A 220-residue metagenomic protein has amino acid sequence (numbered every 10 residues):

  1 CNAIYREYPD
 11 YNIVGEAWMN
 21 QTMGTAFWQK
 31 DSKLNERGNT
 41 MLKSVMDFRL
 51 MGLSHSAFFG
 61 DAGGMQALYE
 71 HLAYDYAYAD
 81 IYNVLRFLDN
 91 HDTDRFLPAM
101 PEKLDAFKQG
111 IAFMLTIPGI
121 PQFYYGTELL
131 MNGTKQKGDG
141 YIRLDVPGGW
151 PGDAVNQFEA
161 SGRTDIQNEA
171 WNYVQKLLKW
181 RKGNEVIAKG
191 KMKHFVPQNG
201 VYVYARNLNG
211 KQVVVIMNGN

Functional and structural regions predicted by a protein language model:
C1-A79, E102-L104, F113, L130-K176 (+3 more regions): Active-site-proximal helices and loops of the catalytic beta/alpha 8
D10-V14, N83-R86, P121-Q122: Structural preference for beta-strand elements that scaffold enzyme active sites
E16-W18, L88-D92, Y125-L129, M217-G219: Active-site-proximal beta-strand/loop segments in catalytic clefts of secreted hydrolases
A79-E102: Active-site clefts of carbohydrate-active enzymes
I111-N132: Substrate-binding cleft of secreted/luminal carbohydrate-active enzymes
I187-K211: Surface beta-strand/loop "capping" patches
